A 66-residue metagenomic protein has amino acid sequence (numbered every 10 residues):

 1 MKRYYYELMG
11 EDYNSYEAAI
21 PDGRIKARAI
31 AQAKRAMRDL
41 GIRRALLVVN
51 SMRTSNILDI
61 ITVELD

Functional and structural regions predicted by a protein language model:
M1-A18: Short aromatic-glycine-(Arg/Gly/Cys) micro-motifs in beta-strand/loop hairpins
Y13-I20, T54-I60: Surface-exposed loop/edge segments in extracytoplasmic proteins
A19, G23-R44: A short, charged, amphipathic alpha-helix used as a generic interaction element across diverse proteins
M37-D66: Short, mixed-charge low-complexity intrinsically disordered segments
